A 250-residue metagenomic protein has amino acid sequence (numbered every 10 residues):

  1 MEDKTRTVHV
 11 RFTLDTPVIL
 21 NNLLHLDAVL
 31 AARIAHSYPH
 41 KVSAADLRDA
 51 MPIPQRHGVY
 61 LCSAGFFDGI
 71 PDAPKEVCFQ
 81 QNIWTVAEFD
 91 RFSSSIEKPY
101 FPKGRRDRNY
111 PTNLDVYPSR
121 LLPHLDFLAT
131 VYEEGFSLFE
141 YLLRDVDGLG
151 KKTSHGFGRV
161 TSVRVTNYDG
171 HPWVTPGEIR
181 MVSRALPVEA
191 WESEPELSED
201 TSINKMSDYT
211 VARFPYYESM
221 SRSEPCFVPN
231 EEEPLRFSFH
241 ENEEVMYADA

Functional and structural regions predicted by a protein language model:
M1-A250: RNA-interacting cores
